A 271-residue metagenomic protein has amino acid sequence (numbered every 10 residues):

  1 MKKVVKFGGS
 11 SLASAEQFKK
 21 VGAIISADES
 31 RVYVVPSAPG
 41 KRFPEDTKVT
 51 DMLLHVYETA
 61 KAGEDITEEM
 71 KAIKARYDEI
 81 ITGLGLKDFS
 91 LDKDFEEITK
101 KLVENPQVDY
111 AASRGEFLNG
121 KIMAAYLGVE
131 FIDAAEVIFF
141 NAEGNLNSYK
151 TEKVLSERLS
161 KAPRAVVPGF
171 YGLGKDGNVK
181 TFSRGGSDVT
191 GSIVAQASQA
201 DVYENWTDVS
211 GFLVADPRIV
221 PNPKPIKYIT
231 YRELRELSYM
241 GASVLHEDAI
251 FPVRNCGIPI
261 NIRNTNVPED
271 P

Functional and structural regions predicted by a protein language model:
M1-I250: Nucleotide/pyrophosphate-binding catalytic subdomain
V253: Acidic-aromatic/histidine active-site loop/patch
N261: Conserved phosphate-handling catalytic cores of large alpha/beta enzymes
N266-P271: Long, charged amphipathic helices and adjacent flexible linkers at domain junctions
